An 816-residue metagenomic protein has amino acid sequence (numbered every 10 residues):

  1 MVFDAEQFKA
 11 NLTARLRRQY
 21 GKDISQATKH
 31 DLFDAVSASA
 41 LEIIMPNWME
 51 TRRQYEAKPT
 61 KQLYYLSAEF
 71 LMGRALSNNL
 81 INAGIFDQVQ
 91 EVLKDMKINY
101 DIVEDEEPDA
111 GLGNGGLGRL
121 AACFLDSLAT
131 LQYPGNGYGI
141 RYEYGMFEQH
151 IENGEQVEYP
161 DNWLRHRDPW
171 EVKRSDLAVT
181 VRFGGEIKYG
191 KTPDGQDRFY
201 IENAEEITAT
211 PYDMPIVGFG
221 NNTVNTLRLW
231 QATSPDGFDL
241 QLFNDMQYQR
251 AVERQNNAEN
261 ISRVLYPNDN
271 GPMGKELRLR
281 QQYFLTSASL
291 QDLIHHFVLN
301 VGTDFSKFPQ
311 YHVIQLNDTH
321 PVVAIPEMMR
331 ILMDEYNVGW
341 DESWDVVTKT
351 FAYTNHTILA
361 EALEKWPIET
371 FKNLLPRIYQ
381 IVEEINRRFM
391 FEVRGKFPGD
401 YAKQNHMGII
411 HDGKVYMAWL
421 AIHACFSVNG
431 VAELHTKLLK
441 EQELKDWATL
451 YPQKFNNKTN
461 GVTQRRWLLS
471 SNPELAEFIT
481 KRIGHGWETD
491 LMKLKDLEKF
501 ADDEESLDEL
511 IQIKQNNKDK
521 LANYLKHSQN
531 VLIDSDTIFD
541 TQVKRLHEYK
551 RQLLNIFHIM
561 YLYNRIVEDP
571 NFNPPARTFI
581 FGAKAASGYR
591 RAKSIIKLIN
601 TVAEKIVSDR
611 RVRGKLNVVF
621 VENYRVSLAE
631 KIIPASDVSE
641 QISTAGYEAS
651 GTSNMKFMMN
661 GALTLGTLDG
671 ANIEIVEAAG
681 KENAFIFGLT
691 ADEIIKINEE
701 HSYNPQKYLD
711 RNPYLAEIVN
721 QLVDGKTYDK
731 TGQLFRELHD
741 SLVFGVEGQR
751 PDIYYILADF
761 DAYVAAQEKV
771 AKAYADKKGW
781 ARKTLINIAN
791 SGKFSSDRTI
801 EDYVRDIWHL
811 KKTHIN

Functional and structural regions predicted by a protein language model:
M1-N816: A conserved ligand/cofactor-binding region detector
